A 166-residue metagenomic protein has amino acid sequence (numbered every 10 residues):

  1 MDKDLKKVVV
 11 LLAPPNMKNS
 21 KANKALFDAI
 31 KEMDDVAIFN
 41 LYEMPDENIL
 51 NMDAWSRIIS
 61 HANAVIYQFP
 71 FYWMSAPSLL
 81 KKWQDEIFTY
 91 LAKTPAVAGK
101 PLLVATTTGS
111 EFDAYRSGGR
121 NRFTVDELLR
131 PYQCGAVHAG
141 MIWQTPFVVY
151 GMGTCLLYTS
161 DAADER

Functional and structural regions predicted by a protein language model:
D2-D34: N-terminal beta1-alpha1 ligand-phosphate binding loop
A13, L41, T107: Cofactor-binding loop segments of dinucleotide-utilizing enzymes, especially the Rossmann-like FAD- and NAD(P)+-binding
D35-E47: A short beta-strand-loop structural module common to alpha/beta enzyme folds
D46-D53, L156-L157: Structural motif
D53-Q133, A139: Helix-loop-strand module that forms the ligand-binding subsite of alpha/beta enzymes
V148-T154: Active-site rim beta-loop-alpha module in soluble metabolic enzymes
Y158-R166: Conserved small/polar residues in nucleotide/adenosyl-binding loops
